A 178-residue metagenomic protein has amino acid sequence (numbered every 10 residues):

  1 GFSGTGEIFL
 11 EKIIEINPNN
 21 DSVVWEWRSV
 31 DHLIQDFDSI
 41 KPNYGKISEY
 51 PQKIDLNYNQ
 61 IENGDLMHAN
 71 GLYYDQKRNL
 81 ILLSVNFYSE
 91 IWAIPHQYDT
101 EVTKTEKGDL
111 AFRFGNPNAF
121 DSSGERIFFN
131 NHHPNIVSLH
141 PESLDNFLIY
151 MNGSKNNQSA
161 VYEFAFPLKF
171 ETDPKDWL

Functional and structural regions predicted by a protein language model:
G1-L178: Histidine-/acidic-rich catalytic cores in large beta-rich domains
